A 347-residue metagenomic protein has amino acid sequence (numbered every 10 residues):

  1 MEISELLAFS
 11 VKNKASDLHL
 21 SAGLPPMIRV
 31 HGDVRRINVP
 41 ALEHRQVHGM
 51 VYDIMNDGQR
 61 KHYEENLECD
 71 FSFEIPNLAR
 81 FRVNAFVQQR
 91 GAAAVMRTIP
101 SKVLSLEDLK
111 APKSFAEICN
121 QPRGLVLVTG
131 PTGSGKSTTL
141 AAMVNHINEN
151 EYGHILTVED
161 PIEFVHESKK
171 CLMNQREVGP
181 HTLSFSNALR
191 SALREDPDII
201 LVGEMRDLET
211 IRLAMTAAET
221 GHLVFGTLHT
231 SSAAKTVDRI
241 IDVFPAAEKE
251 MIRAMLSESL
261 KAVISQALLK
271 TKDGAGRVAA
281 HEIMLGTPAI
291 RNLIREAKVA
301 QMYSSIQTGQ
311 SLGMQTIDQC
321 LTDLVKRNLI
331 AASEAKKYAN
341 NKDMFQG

Functional and structural regions predicted by a protein language model:
M1-G347: Short, flexible helix-loop junctions that flank or precede catalytic/ligand sites
